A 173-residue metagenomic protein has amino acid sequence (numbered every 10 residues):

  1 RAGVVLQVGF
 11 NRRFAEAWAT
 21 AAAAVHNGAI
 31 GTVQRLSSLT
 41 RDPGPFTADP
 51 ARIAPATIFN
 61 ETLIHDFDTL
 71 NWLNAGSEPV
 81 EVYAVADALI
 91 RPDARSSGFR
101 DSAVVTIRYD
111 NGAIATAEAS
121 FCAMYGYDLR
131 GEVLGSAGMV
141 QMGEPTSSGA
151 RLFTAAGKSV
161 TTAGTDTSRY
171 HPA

Functional and structural regions predicted by a protein language model:
R1-A48, A56: A contiguous active-site-proximal alpha/beta segment in oxidoreductase catalytic domains
V5-Q7, S37, Y83, T116 (+1 more regions): Structural detector of well-ordered beta-strand residues that form the stable sheet scaffold of enzyme domains
N11, R95, Y109, L129-A173: C-terminal glycine/acidic-rich active-site capping loop/insertion
A17-W18, D66-F67, A173: A general structural signal for well-ordered alpha-helical segments in protein cores
Q34, D101-A103, L129: Change "...and in nucleic-acid phosphodiester-cleaving endonucleases..." to "...and in nucleic-acid processing enzymes
L39, V85, L134: Alpha/beta-hydrolase-fold catalytic nucleophile elbow
F46-I114, S120-Y125: Rossmann-like dinucleotide-binding domain that binds NAD(P)(H)
